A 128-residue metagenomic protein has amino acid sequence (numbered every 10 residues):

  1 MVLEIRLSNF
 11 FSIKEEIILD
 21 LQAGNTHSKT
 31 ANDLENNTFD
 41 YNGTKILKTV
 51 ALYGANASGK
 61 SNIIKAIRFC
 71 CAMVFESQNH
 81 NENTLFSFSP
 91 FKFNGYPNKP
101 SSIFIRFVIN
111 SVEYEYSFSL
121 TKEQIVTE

Functional and structural regions predicted by a protein language model:
M1-E128: P-loop NTPase switch/coupling surface
